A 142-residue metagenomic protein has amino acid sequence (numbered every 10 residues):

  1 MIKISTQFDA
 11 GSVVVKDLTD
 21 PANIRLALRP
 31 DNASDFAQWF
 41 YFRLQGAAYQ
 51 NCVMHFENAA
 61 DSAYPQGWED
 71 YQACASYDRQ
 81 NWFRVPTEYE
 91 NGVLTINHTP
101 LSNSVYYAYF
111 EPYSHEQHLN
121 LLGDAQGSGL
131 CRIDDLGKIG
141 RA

Functional and structural regions predicted by a protein language model:
M1-R141: Structured catalytic-domain cores with a bias toward divalent-metal coordination
